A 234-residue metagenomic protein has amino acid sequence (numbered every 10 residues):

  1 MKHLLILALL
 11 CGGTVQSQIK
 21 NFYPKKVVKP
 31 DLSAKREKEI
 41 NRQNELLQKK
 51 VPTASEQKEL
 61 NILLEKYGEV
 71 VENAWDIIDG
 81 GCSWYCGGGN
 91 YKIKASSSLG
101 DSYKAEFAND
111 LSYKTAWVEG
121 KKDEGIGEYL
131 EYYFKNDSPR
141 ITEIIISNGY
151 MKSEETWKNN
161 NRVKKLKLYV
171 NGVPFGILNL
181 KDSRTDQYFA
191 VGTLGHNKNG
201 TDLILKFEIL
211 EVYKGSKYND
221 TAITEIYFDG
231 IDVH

Functional and structural regions predicted by a protein language model:
H3-G13: Sec-dependent N-terminal signal peptides
V15-S17: Boundary at the C-terminal end of the N-terminal hydrophobic targeting segment
I19-K49, S55-K58, I126-G127, E154-H234: Trp- and acidic/polar-enriched beta-sheet ligand-binding modules for extracellular glycan and matrix recognition
I19-Y133, D232-H234: Disordered, acidic Ser/Thr/Pro-rich linker "stalks" and the adjacent N-terminal cap of the next globular domain
N90, I141, V163-K165: Exposed beta-strand and adjacent loop surfaces of beta-rich binding modules that mediate intermolecular recognition
G125-G127, N136-I145, D202: Extended extracellular/luminal ectodomain segments enriched in beta-structured repeat modules
Y133, T142-S147, E208, D229: Beta-strand residues in well-ordered beta-sheet regions across diverse protein folds
P139-W157: A short beta-strand element within beta-rich, extracytoplasmic domains of secreted/secretory-pathway proteins
